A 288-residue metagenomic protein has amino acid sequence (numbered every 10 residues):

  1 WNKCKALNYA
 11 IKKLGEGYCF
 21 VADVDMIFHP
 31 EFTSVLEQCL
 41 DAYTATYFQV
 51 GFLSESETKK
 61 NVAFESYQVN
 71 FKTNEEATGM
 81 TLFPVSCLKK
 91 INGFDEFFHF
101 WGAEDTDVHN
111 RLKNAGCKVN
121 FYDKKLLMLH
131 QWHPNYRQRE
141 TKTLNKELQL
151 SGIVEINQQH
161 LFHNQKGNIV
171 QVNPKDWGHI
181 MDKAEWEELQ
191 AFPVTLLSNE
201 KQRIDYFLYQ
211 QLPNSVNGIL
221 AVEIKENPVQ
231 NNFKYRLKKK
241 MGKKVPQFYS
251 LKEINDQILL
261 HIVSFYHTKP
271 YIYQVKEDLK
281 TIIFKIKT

Functional and structural regions predicted by a protein language model:
W1-L14: Glycine-rich, basic loop-to-helix element that forms the pyrophosphate-binding segment of sugar-nucleotide handling
L14-G17, G93: Active-site acidic short loop of glycosyltransferases
E16-I27: Short beta-strand-to-loop acidic/aromatic patch adjacent to the donor-nucleotide binding site
E31-K60: Conserved donor NDP-sugar-binding/catalytic core segment of glycosyltransferases
S66-F83: A recurrent flexible, glycine/aromatic-enriched loop bordering the glycosyltransferase active site that acts as
S86-K90: Short, well-ordered alpha-helical scaffold segment located in the soluble/lumenal catalytic or ligand-binding core
W101-V108: Acidic donor-binding loop at a coil-to-helix junction in glycosyltransferase catalytic cores that engages
N110-T288: C-terminal catalytic/acceptor-binding lobe
